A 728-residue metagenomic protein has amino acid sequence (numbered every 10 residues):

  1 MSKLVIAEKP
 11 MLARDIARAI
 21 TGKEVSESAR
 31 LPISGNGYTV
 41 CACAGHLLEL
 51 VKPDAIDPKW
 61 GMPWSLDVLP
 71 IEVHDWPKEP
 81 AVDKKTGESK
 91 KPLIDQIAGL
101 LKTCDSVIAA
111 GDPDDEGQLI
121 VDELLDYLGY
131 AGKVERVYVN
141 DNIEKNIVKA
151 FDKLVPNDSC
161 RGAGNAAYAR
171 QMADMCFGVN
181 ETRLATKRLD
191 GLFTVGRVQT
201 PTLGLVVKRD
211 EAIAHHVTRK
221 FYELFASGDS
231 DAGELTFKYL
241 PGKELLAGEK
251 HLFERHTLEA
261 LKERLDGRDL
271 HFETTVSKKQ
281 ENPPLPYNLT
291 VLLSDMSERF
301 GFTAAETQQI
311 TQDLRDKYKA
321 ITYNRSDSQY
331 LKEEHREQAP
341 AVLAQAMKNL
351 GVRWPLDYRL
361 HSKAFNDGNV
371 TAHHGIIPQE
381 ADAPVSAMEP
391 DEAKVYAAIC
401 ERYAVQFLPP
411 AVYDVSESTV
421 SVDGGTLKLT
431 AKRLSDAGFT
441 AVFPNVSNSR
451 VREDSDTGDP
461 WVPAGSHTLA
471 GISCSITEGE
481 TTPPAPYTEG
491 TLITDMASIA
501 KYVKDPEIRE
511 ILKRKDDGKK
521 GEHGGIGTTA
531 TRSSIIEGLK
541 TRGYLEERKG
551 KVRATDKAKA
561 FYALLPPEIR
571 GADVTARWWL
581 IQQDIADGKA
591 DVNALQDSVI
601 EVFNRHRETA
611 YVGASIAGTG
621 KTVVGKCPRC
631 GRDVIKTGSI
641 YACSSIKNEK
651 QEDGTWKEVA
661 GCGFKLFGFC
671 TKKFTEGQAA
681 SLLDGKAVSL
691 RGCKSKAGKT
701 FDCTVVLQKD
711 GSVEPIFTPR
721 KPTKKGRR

Functional and structural regions predicted by a protein language model:
M1-Q171, M175: Intrinsically disordered, low-complexity regulatory segments
M1-S2, D112-P113, D190-L192, V276-L285 (+3 more regions): Conserved short loop/turn motifs at secondary-structure junctions
S2-L4, A81-D83, Y127, G132 (+6 more regions): Basic, low-complexity terminal or inter-domain segments flanking catalytic cores
S89, D95, N146-G228, V276-S277: C-terminal or mid-to-C-terminal helical accessory/interaction module adjacent to the motor/catalytic core
H216-Y239, D269, E273-I310, T488 (+1 more regions): C-terminal accessory/connector segments of nucleic-acid motor ATPases
L246-L285, D573: Metal- or metallocofactor-binding catalytic centers and their adjacent structured scaffolds across diverse enzyme
K317-I321: Extended, well-folded interaction surfaces typified by the phenylalanyl-tRNA synthetase beta subunit core
